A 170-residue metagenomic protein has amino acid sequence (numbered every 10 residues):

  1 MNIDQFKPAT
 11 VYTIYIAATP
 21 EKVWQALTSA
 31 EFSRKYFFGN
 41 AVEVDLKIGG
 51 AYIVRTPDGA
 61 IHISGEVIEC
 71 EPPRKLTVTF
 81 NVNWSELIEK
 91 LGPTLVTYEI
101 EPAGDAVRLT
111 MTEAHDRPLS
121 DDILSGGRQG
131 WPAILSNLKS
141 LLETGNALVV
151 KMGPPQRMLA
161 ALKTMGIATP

Functional and structural regions predicted by a protein language model:
M1-E43, T169-P170: Hydrophobic ligand-binding cavity/cleft-lining segments
D4-F6, P57-I61, I88-G92: A generic structural micro-feature
V11-Y12, E31-S64, P73-K75, G153-A160: Short beta-edge strand/loop motif at the mouth of beta-sheet-based domains
T13-I14, S64-E69, T94-E101: Hydrophobic/aromatic beta-strand elements that line small-molecule binding cavities or substrate pockets in beta-rich
P20-E21, I68-K75, E99-R108, S136: A short, structured loop/turn motif at beta-sheet edges
V23-W24, S33, Y52, V67 (+4 more regions): Hydrophobic pocket/interface hotspot
S85-P132, S140, K151: Beta-strand/loop substructures that line and gate deep hydrophobic ligand-binding cavities in soluble
S140-P170: Short, highly charged C-terminal tails/helix-capping segments
